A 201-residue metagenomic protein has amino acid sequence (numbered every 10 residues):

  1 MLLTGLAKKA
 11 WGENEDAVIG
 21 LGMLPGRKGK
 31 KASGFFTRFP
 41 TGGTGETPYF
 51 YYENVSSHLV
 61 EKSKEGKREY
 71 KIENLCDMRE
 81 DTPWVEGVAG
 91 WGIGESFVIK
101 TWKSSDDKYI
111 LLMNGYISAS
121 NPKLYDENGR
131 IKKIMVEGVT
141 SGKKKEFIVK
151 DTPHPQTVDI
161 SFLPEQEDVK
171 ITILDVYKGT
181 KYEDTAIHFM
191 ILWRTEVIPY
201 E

Functional and structural regions predicted by a protein language model:
L3-K100, E196-E201: Disordered, acidic Ser/Thr/Pro-rich linker "stalks" and the adjacent N-terminal cap of the next globular domain
A10, K30-S33, C76, I134-E137 (+2 more regions): Residue-level detector of intrinsically disordered/flexible regions characterized by low predicted structural confidence
L21-G22, H58, I134, V139-G142: Compositionally biased, intrinsically disordered low-complexity segments
P25-G34, D107, K143, G179-T180: Short, surface-exposed beta-strand/loop "edge" segments at domain boundaries and coil↔beta transitions
E69-T140, T157, P164-E201: Aromatic, loop-rich ligand-recognition surfaces of beta-strand-rich domains
S141-F162: Extracellular carbohydrate recognition and processing domains and analogous Trp-centered ligand-binding platforms
